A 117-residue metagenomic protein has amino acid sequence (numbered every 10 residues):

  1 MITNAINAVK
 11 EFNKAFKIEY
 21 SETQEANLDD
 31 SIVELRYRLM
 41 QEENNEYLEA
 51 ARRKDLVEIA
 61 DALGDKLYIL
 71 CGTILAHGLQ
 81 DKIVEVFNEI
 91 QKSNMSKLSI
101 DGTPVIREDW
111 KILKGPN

Functional and structural regions predicted by a protein language model:
M1-N117: Flexible "arm" and connector segments at domain edges
